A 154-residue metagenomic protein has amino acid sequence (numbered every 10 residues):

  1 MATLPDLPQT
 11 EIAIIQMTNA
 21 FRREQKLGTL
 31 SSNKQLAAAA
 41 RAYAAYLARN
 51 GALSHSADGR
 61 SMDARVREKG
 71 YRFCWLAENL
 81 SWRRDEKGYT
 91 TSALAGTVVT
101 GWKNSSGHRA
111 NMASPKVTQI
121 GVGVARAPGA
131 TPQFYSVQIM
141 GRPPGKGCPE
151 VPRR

Functional and structural regions predicted by a protein language model:
A2-K69, P115-G121, A125: Short, well-ordered surface patches within globular domains
A2-P5, M140, P149: Compositionally biased, intrinsically disordered/low-complexity regions enriched for serine, proline and threonine
R23-L27, A48, D85, G107 (+1 more regions): A broad detector of the eukaryotic-type serine/threonine protein kinase catalytic domain
M62-P144: A well-ordered secondary-structure block
R142-R154: Short, low-complexity, Pro/Ser/Thr/Gly-rich segments in the mature regions of secreted, periplasmic
